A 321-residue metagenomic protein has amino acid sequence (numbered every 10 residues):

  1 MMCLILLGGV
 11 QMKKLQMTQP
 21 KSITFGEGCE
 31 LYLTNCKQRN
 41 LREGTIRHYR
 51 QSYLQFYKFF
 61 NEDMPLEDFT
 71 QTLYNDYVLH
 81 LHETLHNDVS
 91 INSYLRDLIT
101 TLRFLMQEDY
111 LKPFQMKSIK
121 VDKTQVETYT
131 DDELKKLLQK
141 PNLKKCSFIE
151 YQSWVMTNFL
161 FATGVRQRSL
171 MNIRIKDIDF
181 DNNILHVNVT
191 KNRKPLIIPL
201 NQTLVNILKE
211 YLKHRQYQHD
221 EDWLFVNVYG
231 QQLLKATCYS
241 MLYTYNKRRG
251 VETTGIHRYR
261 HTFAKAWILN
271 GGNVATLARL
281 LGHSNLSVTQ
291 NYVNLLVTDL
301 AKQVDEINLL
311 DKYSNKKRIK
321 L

Functional and structural regions predicted by a protein language model:
M2-L321: Conserved catalytic core of the tyrosine transesterase superfamily
